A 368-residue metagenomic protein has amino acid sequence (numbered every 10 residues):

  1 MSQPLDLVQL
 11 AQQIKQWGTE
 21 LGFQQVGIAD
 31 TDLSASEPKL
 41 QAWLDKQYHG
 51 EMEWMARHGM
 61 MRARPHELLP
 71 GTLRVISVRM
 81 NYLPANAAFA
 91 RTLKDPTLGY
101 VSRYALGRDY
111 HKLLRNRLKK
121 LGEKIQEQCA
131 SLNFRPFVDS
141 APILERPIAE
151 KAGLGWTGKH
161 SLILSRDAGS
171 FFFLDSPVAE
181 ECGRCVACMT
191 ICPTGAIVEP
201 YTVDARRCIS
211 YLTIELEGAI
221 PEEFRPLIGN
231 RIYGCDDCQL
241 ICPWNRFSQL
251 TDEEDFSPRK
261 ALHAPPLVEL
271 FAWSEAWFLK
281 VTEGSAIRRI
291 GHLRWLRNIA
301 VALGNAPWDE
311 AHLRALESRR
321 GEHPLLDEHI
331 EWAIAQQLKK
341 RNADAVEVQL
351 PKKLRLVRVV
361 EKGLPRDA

Functional and structural regions predicted by a protein language model:
M1-A179, A345-A368: Auxiliary alpha/beta "docking" domains used to position bulky ligands
F23, A187-Y211, E217, R231-D255: Iron-sulfur cluster-binding cysteine motifs and their immediate structural context in ferredoxin-like electron-transfer
K159-H160, L164-A205: Loop-centered beta-sheet repeat module
C185, I209-E223, S257-A272: Short microdomains enriched in Cys/His and/or Lys/Arg
K260-L293, A300: Alpha-helical adaptor scaffolds
W277-V281, W308-R320, K340-L350: Amphipathic alpha-helical scaffolding segments comprising HEAT/armadillo-like alpha-solenoid repeats
R289-R294, H323-E328: Alpha-helix N-cap/helix-start positions at coil->helix boundaries
L296-P307, E328-Q337: Structural detector for internal amphipathic alpha-helices that build alpha-solenoid repeat scaffolds
